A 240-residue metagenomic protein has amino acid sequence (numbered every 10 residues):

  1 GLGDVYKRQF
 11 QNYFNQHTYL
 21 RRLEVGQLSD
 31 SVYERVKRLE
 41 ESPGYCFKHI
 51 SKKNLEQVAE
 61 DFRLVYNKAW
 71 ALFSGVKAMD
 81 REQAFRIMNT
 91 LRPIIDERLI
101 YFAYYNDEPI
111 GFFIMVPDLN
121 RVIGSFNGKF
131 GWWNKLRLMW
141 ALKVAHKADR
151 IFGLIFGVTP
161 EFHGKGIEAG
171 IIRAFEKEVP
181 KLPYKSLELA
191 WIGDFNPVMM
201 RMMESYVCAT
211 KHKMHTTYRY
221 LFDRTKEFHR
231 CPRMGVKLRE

Functional and structural regions predicted by a protein language model:
G1-Y6: Short, small-residue-biased leader/transition segments that mark boundaries at the very start of proteins
K7-G75: Acyltransferase donor/substrate-recognition loop-hinge adjacent to the catalytic core
Q11-R21, A190, A209-D223: Conserved catalytic-core motifs of GNAT/GCN5-like acyltransferases
Y19-V36, T216-E240: C-terminal "cap" of GNAT-fold acetyltransferases
R22, V158-H163, E188-M199, F222: Conserved beta-strand-loop-alpha-helix junction that forms the acyl-donor binding cleft
H49-G157: A conserved beta-strand-loop-helix scaffold within acyl/acetyltransferase catalytic domains
R150-I151, V179-G193: Conserved GNAT acetyl-CoA-binding A-motif
I155-V158, H163-V179, S205: Conserved acetyl-CoA-binding loop-helix of GNAT-fold acetyltransferases
